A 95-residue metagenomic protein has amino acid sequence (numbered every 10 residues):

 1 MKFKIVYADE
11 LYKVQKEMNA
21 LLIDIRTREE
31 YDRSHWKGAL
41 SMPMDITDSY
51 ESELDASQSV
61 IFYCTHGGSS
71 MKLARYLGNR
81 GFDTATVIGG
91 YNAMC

Functional and structural regions predicted by a protein language model:
M1-L21, I25-S59, G68-C95: Rhodanese-like catalytic fold shared by cysteine-dependent sulfurtransferases and DSP/PTP-type phosphatases
Y63-C64: Short, surface-exposed ligand- or partner-binding patches at beta-edge/loop junctions that are enriched in aromatics
